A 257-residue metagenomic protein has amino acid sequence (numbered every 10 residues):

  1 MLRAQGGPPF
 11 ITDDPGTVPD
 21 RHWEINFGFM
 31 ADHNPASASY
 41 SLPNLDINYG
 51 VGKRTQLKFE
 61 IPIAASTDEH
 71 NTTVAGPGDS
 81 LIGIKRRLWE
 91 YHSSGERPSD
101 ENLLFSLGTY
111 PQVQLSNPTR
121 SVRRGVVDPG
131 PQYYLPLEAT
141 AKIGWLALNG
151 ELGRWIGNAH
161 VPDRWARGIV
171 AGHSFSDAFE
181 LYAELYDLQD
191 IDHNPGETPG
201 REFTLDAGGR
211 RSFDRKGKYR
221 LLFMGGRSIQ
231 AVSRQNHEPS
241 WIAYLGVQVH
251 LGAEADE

Functional and structural regions predicted by a protein language model:
L2-E257: Transmembrane beta-barrel domains of Gram-negative outer membranes and organellar outer membranes
